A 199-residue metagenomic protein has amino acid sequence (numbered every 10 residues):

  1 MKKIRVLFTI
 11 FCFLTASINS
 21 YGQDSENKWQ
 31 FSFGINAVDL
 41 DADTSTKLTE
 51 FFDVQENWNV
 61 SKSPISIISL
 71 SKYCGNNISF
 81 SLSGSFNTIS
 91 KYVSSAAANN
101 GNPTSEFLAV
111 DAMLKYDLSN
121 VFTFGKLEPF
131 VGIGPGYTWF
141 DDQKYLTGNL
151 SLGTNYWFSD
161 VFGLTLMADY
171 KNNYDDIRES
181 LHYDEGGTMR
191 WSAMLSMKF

Functional and structural regions predicted by a protein language model:
M1-K28, F199: Cleavable N-terminal export/targeting peptides
Y21-K72, K198: Short glycine/proline- and aromatic-enriched beta-strand/turn motifs that initiate or cap beta-hairpins
E26, S63-P64, F107, Y145-T147 (+1 more regions): Membrane-spanning beta-strands of outer-membrane beta-barrel proteins
Q30-S32, L114-K115, G187-F199: Outer-membrane beta-barrel "beta-signal"
D41-W58, G84-F107, Y137-D141, D175-G187: Flexible, solvent-exposed loop segments that connect beta-strands
S69-G148, Y156, S196-F199: Gram-negative (and chloroplast) outer-membrane scaffold detector with strong preference for beta-barrel transmembrane
F130-I177, Y183: A charged, solvent-exposed segment within the mature domains of Sec-exported extracytoplasmic proteins
